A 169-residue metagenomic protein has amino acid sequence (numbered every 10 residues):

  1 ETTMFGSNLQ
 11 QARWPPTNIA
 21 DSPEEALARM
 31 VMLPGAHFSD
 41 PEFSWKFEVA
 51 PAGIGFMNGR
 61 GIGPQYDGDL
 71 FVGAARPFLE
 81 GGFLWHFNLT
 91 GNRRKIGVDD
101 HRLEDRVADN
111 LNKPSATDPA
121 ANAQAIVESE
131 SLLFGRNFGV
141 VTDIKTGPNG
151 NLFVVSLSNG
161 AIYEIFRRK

Functional and structural regions predicted by a protein language model:
E1-S131, R168: Beta-propeller domain segments
F47, R136-F138: Conserved loop/turn at the beginning of each blade in beta-propeller domains
R60-G61, F134, T142-D143: Short, flexible, glycine/charge-rich loop motifs used to bind or transfer phosphoryl groups or to couple energy/partner
D69, G82-W85, V140-V141, T146 (+1 more regions): C-terminal target-recognition/interaction regions appended to catalytic cores
R76-F78, G139, S158-G160: Solvent-exposed loop/turn segments at secondary-structure junctions within structured extracellular/periplasmic domains
G135-R136, R167: Active-site donor-binding loop signature of nucleotide-sugar glycosyltransferases
D143-K169: Blade-level signature of beta-propeller repeat domains, shared across WD40, Kelch, NHL, RCC1 and BNR/Asp-box propellers
